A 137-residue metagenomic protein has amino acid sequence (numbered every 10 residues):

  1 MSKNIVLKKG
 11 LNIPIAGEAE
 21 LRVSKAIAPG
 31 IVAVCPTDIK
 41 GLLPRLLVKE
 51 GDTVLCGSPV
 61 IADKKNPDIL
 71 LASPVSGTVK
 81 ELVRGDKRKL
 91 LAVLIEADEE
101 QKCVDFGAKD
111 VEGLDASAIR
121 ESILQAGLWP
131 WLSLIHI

Functional and structural regions predicted by a protein language model:
M1-L47: N-terminal, Lys/Arg-enriched amphipathic/low-complexity engagement segments that precede the first folded domain
I27, D38-L42, V54-G57, N66 (+1 more regions): Generic structural motif
G41-L43, K64, V104-D110: Aromatic/His-enriched, Gly/Pro-containing loop or helix-boundary segments that lie immediately adjacent to catalytic
P44, E50, P67, S73-T78 (+3 more regions): Generic hydrophobic, aliphatic-rich segments that mediate packing or membrane embedding
V48-V54, V83-D86: Acidic, glycine-anchored pre-beta loop/turn
L55-D68, L91-E99: Short hydrophobic beta/alpha edge segments that flank linear recognition/processing sites
G57, I135-I137: Short amphipathic alpha-helical motifs in flexible or low-confidence regions
V83-I135: Buried, small/hydrophobic-residue-enriched core segments of structured protein domains
